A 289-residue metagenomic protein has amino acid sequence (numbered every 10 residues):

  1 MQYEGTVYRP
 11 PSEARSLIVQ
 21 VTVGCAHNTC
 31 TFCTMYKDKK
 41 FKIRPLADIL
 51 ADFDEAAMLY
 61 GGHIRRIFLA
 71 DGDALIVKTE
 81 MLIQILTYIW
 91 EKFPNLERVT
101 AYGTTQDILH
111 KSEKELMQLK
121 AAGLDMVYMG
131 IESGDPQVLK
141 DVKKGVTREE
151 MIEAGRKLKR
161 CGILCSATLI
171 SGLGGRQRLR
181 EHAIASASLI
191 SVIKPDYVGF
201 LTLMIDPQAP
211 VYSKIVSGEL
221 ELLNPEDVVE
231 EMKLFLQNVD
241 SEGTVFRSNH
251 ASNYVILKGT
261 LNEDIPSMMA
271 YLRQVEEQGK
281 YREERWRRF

Functional and structural regions predicted by a protein language model:
M1-E13, S188-F289: Auxiliary Fe-S-binding modules of radical SAM enzymes
T6-D48: Canonical Radical SAM [4Fe-4S] cluster-binding loop centered on the CxxxCxxC motif and its immediate flanking residues
L17-V19, I67, E97-A101, V127-M129 (+3 more regions): Hydrophobic faces of well-ordered beta-strands that scaffold small-molecule active sites in alpha/beta enzyme cores
C25, C33, I49, L69 (+6 more regions): Conserved, mostly hydrophobic/aromatic
I49, L82, S112, M151 (+3 more regions): Aromatic/hydrophobic pocket-lining residues that form the small-molecule binding cavity in soluble enzyme cores
A57-C161, D240-S241: Conserved SAM/AdoMet-binding glycine-rich loop
Q106, G134-V138, L158-H182, L201-P207 (+1 more regions): Conserved strand-turn element in the central/C-terminal portion of the radical SAM core barrel that lines
K114-L116, G174-V192: Catalytic cores of alpha/beta
